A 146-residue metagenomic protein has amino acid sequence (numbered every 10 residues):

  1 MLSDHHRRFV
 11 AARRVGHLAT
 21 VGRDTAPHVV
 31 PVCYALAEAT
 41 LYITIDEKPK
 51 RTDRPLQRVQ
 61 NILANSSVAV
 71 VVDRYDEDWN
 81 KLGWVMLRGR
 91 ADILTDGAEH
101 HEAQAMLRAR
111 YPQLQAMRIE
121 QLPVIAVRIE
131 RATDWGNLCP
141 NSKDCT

Functional and structural regions predicted by a protein language model:
M1, D53-Q57, N80: Residues at secondary-structure transition points
M1-V32, L36: An N-terminal domain-cap segment
H6, R54-N61, H100-A103: Amphipathic alpha-helical interface surfaces
V10-A11, Q60-A64, R108: Alpha-helix boundary recognition
R14-G16, V30, A37-L41, A64-V68 (+2 more regions): A generic structural signal for short beta-strands and their flanking turns/coil linkers
G16-L18, I43-T44, V70, D134: Short hydrophobic/aromatic-rich beta-strand segments that constitute the beta-sheet cores of beta-sandwich/beta-barrel
L36-Y75: A short mixed-secondary-structure module that forms the rim of ligand-binding clefts
Y75-T146: Charged, gly/pro-rich active-site loop segments
